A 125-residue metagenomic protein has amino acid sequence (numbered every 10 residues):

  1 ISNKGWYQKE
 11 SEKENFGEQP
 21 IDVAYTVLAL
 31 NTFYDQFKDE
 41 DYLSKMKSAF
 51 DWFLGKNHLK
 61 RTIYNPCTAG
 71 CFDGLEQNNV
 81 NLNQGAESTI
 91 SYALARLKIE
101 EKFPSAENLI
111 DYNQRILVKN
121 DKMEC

Functional and structural regions predicted by a protein language model:
I1-C125: Glycan-recognition and catalytic cores of secretory/periplasmic carbohydrate-active enzymes
